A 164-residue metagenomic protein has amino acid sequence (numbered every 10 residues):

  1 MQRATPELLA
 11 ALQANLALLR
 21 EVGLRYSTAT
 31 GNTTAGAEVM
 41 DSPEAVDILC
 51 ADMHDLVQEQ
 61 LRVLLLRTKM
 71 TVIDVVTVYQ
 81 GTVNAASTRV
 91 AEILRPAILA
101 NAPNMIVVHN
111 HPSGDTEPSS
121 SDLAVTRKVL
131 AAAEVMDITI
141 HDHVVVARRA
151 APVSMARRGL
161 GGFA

Functional and structural regions predicted by a protein language model:
M1-P6: Extended, structured, electrostatic nucleic-acid-contact surfaces
E7-R25, E44-D47, L65, K69 (+1 more regions): Active-site-proximal loop/helix of nucleotide/amide-processing enzymes and allied scaffolds
L24-P43: Long, charged amphipathic helices and adjacent flexible linkers at domain junctions
L49-D52: Short, P/G- and charge-enriched loop/turn segments at secondary-structure junctions
H54-V57: Short loop/turn motifs at secondary-structure junctions and domain boundaries
R62: Duplex nucleic acid-engaging cores and interfaces of nucleic-acid transaction enzymes
